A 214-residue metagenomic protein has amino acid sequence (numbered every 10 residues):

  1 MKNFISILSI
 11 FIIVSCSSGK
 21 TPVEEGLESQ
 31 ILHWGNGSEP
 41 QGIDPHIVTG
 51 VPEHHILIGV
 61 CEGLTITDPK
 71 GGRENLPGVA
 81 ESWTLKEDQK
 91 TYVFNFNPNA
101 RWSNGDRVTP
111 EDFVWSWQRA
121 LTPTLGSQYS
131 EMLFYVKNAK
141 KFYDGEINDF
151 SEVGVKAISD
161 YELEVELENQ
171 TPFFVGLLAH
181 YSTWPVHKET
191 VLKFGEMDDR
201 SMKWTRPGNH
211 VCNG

Functional and structural regions predicted by a protein language model:
K2-S9: Sec-dependent signal peptide recognition, specifically the positively charged N-region followed immediately by
V14-S15: C-terminal motif of bacterial Sec signal peptides marking the signal peptidase cleavage site
V23-H33: Immediate post-signal peptide segment of exported/extracytoplasmic ligand-binding proteins
G35-E87, V211-N213: N-terminal lobe/hinge region of extracytoplasmic solute-binding protein
Q41, I58, E62, E81 (+4 more regions): Solvent-exposed, polar/charged alpha-helical surfaces in well-ordered, non-transmembrane soluble domains, broadly
T65, P69, D88, R101 (+4 more regions): Sec-exported extracytoplasmic/periplasmic mature domains
P69-K70, L167-G214: Gly/Pro-rich hinge or "lid" segments in bacterial periplasmic/extracellular proteins
S82-Y129, E164: Aromatic- and charge-enriched surface segment that lines or borders ligand/interaction sites
